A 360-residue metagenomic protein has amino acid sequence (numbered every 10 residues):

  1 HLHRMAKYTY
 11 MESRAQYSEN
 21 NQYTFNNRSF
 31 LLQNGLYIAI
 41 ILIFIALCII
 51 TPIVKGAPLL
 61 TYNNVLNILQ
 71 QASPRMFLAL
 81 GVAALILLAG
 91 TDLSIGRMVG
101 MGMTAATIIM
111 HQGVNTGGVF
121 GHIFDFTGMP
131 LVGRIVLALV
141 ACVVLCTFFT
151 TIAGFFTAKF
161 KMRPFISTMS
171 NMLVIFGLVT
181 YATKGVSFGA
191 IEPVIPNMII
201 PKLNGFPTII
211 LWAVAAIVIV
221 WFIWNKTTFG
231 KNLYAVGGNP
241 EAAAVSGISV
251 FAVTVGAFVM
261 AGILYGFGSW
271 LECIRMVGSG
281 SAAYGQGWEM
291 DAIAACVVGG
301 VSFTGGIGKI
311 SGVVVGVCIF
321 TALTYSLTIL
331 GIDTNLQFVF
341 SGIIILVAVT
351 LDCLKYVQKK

Functional and structural regions predicted by a protein language model:
H3-A79, V114-L137: Membrane-interfacial amphipathic/re-entrant helices at transmembrane-helix boundaries
L42-P58, L88, V179-K184, F222-T228: Structural signal for alpha-helical transmembrane segments and their membrane-water exit/capping regions in multi-pass
L47-C48, Y62-V114, F155-M162, G300-I310 (+2 more regions): Single transmembrane alpha-helix segments in multi-pass membrane proteins
G81-V82, A141-T151, V218, M290-F320 (+1 more regions): Hydrophobic alpha-helical transmembrane segments of polytopic membrane proteins
V114-M172, V315-G316: Alpha-helical transmembrane segments within multi-pass membrane transporters and channels
F126-M129, F160, P164-K226, V253 (+1 more regions): Transmembrane helix-bundle core of multi-pass membrane transporters and related energy-transducing complexes
R134-V140, F149-I152, G205-G280: Helix-loop-helix "hairpin" substructures at the membrane interface of multi-pass membrane proteins
Y265, M276, G280-V339: Transmembrane alpha-helical segments in multi-pass inner-membrane proteins
